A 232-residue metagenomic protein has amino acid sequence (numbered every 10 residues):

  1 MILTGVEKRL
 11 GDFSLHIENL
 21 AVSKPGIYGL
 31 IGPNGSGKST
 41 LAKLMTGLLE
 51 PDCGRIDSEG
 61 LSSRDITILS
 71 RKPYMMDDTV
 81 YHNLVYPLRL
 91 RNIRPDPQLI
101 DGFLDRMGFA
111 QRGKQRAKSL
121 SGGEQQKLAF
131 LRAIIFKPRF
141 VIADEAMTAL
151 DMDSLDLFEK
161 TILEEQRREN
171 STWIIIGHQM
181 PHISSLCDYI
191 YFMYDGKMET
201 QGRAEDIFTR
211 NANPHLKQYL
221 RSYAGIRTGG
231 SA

Functional and structural regions predicted by a protein language model:
T46: Helix-to-loop junction immediately C-terminal to a conserved catalytic motif
P97-R112: Conserved ABC ATPase "signature" region
R116-L120, E124: Conserved ABC ATPase signature
V141-D144: Catalytic Walker B motif of ABC-type/P-loop ATPase nucleotide-binding domains
G177-H178: H-loop/switch region of ABC-family ATPase nucleotide-binding domains
I183-S185: A short, surface-exposed alpha-helical micro-motif characterized by mixed small hydrophobic and charged/polar residues
